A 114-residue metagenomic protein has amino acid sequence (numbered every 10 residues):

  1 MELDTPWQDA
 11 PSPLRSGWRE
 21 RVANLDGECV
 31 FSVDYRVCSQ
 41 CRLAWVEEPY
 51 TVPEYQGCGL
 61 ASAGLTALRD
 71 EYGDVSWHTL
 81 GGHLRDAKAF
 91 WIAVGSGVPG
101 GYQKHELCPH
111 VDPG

Functional and structural regions predicted by a protein language model:
M1-D9: Conserved N-terminal entry element of GNAT/NAT acetyltransferase domains
P11-S32: Conserved beta-hairpin
E28-V37, L43-W45: Conserved beta-strand in the GNAT
R42-P53: Conserved acetyl-CoA binding element of GNAT-fold acetyltransferases
T51, G57-D70: Conserved acetyl-CoA-binding loop-helix of GNAT-fold acetyltransferases
D70-H83: Conserved GNAT acetyl-CoA-binding A-motif
L80, G97-G114: Conserved catalytic-core motifs of GNAT/GCN5-like acyltransferases
W91: Conserved active-site tyrosine of GNAT-family acetyltransferases
